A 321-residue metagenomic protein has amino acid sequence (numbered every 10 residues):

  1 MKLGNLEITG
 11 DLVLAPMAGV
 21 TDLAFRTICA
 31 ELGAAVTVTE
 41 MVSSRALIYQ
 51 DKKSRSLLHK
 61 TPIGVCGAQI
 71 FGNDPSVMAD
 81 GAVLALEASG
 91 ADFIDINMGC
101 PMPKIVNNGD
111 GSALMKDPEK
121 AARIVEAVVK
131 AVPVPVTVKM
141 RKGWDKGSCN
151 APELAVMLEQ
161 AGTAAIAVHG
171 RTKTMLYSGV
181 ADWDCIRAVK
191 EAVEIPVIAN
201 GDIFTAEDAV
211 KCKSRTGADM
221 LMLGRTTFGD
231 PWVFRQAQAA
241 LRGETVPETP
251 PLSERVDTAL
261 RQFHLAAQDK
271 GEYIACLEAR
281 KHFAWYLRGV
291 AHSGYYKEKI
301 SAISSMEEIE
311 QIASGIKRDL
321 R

Functional and structural regions predicted by a protein language model:
M1-V13, R45-V65, C100, K104-N108 (+2 more regions): N-terminal small/glycine-rich loop or linker at the start of catalytic domains across soluble metabolic enzymes
K2, M17-D92: Glycine-rich, positively charged N-terminal anion/phosphate-binding segment
I8, L12, A18, L23-A24 (+6 more regions): Alpha/beta catalytic cores of nucleotide-metabolism and tRNA/nucleoside-modifying enzymes
L12-P16, T37-T39, C66-I70, I94 (+4 more regions): Hydrophobic faces of well-ordered beta-strands that scaffold small-molecule active sites in alpha/beta enzyme cores
M17-G19, V42-S44, F71-N73, G99-P101 (+4 more regions): Active-site beta-loop-alpha junctions enriched in small/polar residues
E31, A79-D110, P118-I195: Alpha/beta enzyme core
M115: Aromatic- and acidic-residue-enriched carbohydrate-binding clefts of CAZyme catalytic domains
